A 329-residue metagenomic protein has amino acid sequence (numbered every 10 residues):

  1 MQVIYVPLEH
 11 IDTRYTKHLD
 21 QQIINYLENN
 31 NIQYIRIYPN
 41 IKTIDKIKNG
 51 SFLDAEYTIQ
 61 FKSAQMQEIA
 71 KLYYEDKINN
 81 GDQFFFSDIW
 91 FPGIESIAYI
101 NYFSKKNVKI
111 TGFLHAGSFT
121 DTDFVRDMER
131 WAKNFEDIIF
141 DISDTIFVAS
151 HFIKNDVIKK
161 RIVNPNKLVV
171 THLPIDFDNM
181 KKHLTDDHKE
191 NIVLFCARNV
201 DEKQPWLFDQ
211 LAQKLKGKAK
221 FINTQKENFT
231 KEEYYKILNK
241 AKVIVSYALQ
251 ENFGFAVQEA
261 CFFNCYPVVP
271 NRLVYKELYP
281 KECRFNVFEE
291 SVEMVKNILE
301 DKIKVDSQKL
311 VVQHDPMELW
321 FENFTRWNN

Functional and structural regions predicted by a protein language model:
M1-G93: N-terminal pre-catalytic "stem/leader" segment of glycosyltransferase-like enzymes
Q83-W90, N101-D123: Active-site proximal beta-strand in glycosyltransferases
R126-I146: Membrane-proximal helix-turn-helix segments that form the acceptor-binding/catalytic region of lipid-linked
D141-K159, V163-K181: Donor nucleotide-sugar binding/catalytic pocket of nucleotide-sugar-dependent glycosyltransferases
I175, N179-Q213: Conserved donor-binding/catalytic core segment of Leloir-type glycosyltransferases
L249: Aromatic "clamp/platform" in nucleotide-sugar-dependent glycosyltransferases that forms part of the donor/acceptor
Y266-V269: Short hydrophobic beta-strand element within catalytic cores of glycosyltransferases and related nucleotide-activated
E289-N329: A charged, aromatic-enriched C-terminal amphipathic alpha-helix characteristic of glycosyltransferases across folds
